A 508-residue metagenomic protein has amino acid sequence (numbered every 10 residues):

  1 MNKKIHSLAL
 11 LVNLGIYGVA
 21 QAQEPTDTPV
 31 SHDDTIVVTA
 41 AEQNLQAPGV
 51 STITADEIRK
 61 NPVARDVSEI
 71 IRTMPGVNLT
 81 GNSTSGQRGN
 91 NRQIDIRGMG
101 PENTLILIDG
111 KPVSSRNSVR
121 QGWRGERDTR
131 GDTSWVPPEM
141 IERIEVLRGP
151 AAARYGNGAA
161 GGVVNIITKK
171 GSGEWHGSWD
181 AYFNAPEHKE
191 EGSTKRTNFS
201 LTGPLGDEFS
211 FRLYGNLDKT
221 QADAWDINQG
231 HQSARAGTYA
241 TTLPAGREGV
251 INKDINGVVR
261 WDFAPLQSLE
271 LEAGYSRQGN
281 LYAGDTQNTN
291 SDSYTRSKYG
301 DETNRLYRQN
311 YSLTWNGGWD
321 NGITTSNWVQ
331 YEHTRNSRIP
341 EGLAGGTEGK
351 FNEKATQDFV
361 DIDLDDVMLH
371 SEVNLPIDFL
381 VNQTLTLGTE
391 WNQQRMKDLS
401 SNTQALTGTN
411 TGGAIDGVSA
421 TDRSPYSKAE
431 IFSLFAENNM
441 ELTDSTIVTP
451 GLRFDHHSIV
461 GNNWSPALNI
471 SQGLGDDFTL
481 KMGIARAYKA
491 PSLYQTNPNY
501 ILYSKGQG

Functional and structural regions predicted by a protein language model:
H32-A64, S68, Q93, N117-E126: N-terminal periplasmic "start-of-domain" segments of outer-membrane beta-barrel proteins
S68-S115: Extracytoplasmic beta-strand/coil segments of soluble accessory domains associated with Gram-negative outer-membrane
D128-D180: A beta-strand signature from Gram-negative outer-membrane beta-barrel systems, especially the internal plug domain
S172-K298: Periplasmic-side early beta-strands and strand-to-turn transitions of outer-membrane beta-barrels
G177-A185, I447-H457, W464, M482: Transmembrane beta-strand segments that form the barrel wall of outer-membrane beta-barrel proteins
E190-S193, A224-H231, S276, L281-N290 (+9 more regions): Outer-membrane beta-barrel translocator domains and adjoining extracellular loop/strand segments of Gram-negative
R260-Q278, G300-V460, S471-G475: Face-selective signature of the C-terminal outer-membrane beta-barrel domain
G279, S458-V460, Q472, D476-G508: Surface-exposed extracellular loop regions of Gram-negative outer-membrane beta-barrel proteins, predominantly
